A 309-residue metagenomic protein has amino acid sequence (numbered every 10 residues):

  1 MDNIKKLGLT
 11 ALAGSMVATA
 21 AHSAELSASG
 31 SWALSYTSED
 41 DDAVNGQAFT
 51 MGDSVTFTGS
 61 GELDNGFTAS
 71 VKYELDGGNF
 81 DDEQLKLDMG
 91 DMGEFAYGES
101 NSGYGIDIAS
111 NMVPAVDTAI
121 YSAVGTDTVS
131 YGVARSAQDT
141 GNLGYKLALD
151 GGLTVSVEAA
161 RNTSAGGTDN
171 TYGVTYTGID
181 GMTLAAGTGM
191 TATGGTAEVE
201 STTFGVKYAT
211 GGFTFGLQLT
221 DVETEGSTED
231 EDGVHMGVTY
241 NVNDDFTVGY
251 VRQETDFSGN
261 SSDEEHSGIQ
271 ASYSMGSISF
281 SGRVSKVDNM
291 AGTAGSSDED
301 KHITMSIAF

Functional and structural regions predicted by a protein language model:
M1-F309: Outer-membrane beta-barrel proteins
